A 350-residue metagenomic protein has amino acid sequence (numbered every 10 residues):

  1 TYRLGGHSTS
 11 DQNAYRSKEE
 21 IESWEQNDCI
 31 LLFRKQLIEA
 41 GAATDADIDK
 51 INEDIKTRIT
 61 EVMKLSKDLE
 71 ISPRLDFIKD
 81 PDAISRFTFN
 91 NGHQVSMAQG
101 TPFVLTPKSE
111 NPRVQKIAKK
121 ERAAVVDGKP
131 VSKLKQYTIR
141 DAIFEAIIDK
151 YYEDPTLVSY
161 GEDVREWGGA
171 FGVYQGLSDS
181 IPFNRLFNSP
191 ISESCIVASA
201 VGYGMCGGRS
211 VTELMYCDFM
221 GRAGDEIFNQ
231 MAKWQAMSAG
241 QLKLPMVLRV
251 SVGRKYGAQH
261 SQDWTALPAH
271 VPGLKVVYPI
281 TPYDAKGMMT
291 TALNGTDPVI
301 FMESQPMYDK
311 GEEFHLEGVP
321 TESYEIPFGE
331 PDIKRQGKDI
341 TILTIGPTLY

Functional and structural regions predicted by a protein language model:
T1-L4, I55, R254, E303-Y308 (+1 more regions): Glycine-rich beta-alpha junction loops
T1-R113, D309-F328: Glycine/aspartate-rich loop-and-adjacent alpha/beta segment that forms the canonical ThDP
H7-T9, E20, F89, G169-G172 (+6 more regions): Short capping/connector residues at structural and topological boundaries
E19, W24-Q26, A40, D54-R58 (+11 more regions): Domain-wide signal for the mature, well-folded portions of proteins, strongly enriched in nucleus-encoded organellar
F33, S66, S159, A200 (+1 more regions): Hydrophobic, well-ordered secondary-structure elements that form the walls of internal hydrophobic environments
G92-Y308: Thiamine diphosphate
A142-K150, G287-P298, M307-Y350: Glycine-/acidic-rich phosphate or pyrophosphate-binding loops and their flanking alpha/beta elements
